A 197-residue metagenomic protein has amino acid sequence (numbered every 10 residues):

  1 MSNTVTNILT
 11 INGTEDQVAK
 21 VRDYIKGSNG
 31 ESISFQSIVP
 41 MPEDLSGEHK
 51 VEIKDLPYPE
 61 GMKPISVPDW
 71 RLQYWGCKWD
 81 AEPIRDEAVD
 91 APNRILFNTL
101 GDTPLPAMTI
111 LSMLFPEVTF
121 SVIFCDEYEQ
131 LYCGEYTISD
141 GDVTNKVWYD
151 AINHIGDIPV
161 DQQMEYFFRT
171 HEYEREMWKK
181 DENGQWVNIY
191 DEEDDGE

Functional and structural regions predicted by a protein language model:
M1-E197: Intrinsic low-complexity, intrinsically disordered or marginally ordered coil/linker segments
